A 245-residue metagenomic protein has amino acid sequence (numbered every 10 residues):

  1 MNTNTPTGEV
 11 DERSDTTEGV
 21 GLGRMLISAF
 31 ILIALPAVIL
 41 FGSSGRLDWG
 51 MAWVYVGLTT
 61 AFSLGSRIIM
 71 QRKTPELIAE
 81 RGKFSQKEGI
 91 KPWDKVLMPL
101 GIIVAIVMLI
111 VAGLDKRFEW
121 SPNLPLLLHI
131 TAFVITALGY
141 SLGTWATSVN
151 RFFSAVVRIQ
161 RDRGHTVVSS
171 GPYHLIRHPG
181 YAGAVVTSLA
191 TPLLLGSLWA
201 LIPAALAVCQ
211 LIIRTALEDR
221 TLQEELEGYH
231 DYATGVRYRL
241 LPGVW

Functional and structural regions predicted by a protein language model:
M1-Y173, A182-W245: Membrane-anchoring alpha-helices and their flanking helix-loop junctions
I176: Conserved SAM-binding loop
